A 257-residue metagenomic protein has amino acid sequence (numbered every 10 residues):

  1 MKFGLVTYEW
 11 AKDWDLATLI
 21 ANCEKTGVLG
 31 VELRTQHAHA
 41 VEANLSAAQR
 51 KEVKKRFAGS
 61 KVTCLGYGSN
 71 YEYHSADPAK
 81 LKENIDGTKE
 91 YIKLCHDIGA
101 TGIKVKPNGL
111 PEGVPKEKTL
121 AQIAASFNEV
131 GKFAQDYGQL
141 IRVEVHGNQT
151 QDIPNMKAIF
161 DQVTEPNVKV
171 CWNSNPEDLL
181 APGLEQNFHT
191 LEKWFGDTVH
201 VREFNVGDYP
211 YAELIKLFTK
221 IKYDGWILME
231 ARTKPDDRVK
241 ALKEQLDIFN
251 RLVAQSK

Functional and structural regions predicted by a protein language model:
M1-G4, A11-L29, T150-K257: Histidine-acidic metal/acid-base catalytic patches
I20, E24, R56-T63, Y73-V170 (+2 more regions): Active-site acidic/histidine proton-transfer and metal-coordination neighborhood in alpha/beta enzyme cores
E32, G66-G68, K104, R142 (+2 more regions): Conserved beta-strand positions in the central sheet of alpha/beta enzyme cores
E32-K54, P107-P115: Glycine-rich, proline-tolerant flexible connector loops at the mouths of alpha/beta enzymes
H37, N70-Y71, G109-L110, N148-Q149 (+2 more regions): Conserved beta-strand edge residues that scaffold enzyme active sites
H39, E72-L81, R202-N205: The substrate-binding groove and active-site-proximal loops of carbohydrate-active enzymes, especially glycoside
E42-R50, A76-L81, P115-K116, R238-A241: Metal-dependent catalytic neighborhoods of phosphoester/phosphodiester hydrolases
A47-G59, S126-F133, N187-T190, L214-L217: Catalytic-core regions built around general acid/base machinery
